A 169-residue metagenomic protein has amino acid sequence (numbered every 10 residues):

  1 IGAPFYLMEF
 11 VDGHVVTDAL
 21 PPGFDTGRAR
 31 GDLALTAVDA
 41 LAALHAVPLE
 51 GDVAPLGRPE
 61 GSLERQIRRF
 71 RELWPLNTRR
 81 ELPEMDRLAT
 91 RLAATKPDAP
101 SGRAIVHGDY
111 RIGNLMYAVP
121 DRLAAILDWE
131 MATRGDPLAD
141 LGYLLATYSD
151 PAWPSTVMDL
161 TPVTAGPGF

Functional and structural regions predicted by a protein language model:
I1-I105, A118-D121: ATP-binding pocket architecture of kinase catalytic cores
F5-V16, L138-D150: Conserved long hydrophobic alpha-helices within structured protein cores
L20-D25, V106-M116, V157-F169: Short, charge-rich amphipathic segments
R28-R30, W129-D136, T164-P167: Glycine-rich "substrate-gating" loop/helix at the edge of Rossmann-like oxidoreductase active sites
L44, A93-L145, A152: Active-site acidic catalytic loop and adjacent metal/ATP-binding pocket of ATP-dependent phosphoryl transfer enzymes
P59, W74, E130, V163-T164: Generic anion/oxyanion-binding catalytic loop in active/binding sites
S62, Q66, E84, R122 (+2 more regions): Short acidic-hydrophobic sequence patches enriched in Asp/Glu that either
A139-F169: Active-site activation/catalytic loop segments of kinase-like enzymes and analogous catalytic loops in related
